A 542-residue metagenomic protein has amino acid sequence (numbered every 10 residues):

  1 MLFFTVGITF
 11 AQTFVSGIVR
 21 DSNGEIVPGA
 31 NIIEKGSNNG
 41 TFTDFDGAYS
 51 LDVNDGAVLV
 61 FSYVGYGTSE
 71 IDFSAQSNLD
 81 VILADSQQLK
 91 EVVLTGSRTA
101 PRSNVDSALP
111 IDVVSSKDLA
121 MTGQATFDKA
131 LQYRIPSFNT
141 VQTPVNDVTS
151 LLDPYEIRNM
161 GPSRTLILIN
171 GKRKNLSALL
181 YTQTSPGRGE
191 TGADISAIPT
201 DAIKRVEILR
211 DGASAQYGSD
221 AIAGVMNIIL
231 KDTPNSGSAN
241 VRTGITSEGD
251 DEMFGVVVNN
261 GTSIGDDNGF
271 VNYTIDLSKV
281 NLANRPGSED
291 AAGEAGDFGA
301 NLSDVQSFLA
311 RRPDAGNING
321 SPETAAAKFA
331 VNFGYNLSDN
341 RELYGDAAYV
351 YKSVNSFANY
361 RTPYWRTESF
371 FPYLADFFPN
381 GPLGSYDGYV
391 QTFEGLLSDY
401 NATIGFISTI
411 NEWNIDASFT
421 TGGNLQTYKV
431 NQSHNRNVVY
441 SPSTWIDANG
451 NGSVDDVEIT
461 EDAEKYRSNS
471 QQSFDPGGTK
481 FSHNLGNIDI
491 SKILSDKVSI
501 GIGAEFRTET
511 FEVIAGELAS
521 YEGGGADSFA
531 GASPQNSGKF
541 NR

Functional and structural regions predicted by a protein language model:
I18-S22, L109-Q132, P154-M160, G187-D194 (+3 more regions): Short, polar/charged loop or turn motifs at beta-strand boundaries
R20-E25, G29-K35, V58-Y66, Q76-A120 (+2 more regions): Short, acidic, small-residue-rich periplasmic hinge/interaction motif at the N-terminus of Gram-negative outer-membrane
N38-A48: Short, acidic Ser/Thr/Gly-rich low-complexity loop/linker segments typical of extracellular and cell-surface proteins
Y49-L51, Y155, K172-R210: Short acidic/polar hinge/loop motifs at secondary-structure boundaries that mediate gating or recognition
D52, L131-A178: Extracytoplasmic beta-strand/coil segments of soluble accessory domains associated with Gram-negative outer-membrane
S77-I82, K129-A130, R134, Y155 (+5 more regions): N-terminal periplasmic accessory domains that precede and gate Gram-negative outer-membrane beta-barrel machines
N235-S238, E248-A358, W365-T367, P379-N380 (+2 more regions): Transmembrane beta-barrel wall of Gram-negative outer-membrane proteins
L383, Y389-A402, S408, T421-G423 (+2 more regions): Outer-membrane beta-barrel transmembrane domain signature of Gram-negative proteins, especially the mid-to-C-terminal
